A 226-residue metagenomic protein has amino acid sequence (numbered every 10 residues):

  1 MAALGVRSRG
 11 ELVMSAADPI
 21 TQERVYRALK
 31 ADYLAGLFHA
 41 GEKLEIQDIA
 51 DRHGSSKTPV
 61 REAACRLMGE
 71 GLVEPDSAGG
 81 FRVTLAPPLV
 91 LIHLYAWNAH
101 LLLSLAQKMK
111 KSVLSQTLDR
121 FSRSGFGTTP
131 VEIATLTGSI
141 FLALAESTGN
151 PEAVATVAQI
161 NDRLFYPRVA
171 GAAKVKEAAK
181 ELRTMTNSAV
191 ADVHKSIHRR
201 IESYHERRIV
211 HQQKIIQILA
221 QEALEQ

Functional and structural regions predicted by a protein language model:
M1-Q107, K111, Q217-Q226: Short linear motifs at protein or domain termini
E23, R27, A99, A134-T135 (+1 more regions): Amphipathic alpha-helical repeat elements characteristic of tetratricopeptide repeat
A40-E42, D76, T117-L118, A153-V157 (+1 more regions): Short, hydrophobic secondary-structure boundary micro-motifs
H53, K57, R61, P88-Y95 (+6 more regions): Amphipathic, non-membrane alpha-helical segments in soluble helical-bundle scaffolds
T84-G149, T184-R200: All-alpha effector-binding/dimerization core of bacterial HTH-type transcriptional repressors
L101, G127, D162-P167, S203-R207: A short structural micro-motif
V131-A173, Q217: C-terminal regulatory/oligomerization modules of transcriptional regulators
V169-Q226: C-terminal all-alpha effector/ligand-binding and dimerization domain of prokaryotic HTH-type transcriptional repressors
